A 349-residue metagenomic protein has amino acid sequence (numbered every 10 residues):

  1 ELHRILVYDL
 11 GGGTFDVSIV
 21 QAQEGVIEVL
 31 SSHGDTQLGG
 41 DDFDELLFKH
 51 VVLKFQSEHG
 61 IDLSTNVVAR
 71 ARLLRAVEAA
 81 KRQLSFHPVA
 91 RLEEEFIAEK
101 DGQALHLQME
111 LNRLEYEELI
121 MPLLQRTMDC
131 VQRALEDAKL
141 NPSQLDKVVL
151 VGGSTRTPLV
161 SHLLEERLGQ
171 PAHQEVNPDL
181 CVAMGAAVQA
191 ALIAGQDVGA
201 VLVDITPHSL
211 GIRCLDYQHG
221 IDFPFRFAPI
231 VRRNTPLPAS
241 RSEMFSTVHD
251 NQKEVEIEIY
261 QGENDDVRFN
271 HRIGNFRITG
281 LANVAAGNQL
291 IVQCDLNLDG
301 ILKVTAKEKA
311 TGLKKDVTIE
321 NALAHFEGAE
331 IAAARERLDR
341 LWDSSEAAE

Functional and structural regions predicted by a protein language model:
E1-E349: Oxyanion-binding/catalytic loops of NTP- or PPi-dependent enzymes
